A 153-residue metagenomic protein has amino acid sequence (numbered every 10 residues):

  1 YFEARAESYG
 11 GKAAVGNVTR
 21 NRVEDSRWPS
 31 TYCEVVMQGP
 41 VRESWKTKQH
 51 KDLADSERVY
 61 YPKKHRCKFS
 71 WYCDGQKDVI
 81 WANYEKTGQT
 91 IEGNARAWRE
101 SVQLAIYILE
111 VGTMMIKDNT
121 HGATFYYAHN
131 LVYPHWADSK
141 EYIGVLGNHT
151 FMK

Functional and structural regions predicted by a protein language model:
Y1-K153: Bacterial extracytoplasmic/cell-wall-associated proteins, especially those involved in peptidoglycan
